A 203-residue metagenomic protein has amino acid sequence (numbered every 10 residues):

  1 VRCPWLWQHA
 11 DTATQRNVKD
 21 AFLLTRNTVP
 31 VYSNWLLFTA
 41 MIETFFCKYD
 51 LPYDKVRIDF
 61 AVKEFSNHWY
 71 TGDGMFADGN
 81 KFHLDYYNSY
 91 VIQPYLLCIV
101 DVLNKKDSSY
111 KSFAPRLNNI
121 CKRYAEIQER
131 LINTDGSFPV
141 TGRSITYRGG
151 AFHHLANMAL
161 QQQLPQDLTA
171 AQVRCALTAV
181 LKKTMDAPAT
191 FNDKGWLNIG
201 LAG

Functional and structural regions predicted by a protein language model:
V1-N118, R130-A156: Aromatic-lined, polymer-binding surfaces characteristic of secreted/periplasmic polysaccharide-degrading enzymes
R116-G203: Non-catalytic carbohydrate-binding regions of carbohydrate-active enzymes
